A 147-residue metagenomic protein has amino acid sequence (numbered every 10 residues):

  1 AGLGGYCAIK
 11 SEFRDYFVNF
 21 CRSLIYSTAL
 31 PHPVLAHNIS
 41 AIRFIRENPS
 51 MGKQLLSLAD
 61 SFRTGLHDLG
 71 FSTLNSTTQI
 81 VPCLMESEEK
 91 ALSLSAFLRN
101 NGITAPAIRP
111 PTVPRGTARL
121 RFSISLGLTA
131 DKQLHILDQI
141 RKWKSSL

Functional and structural regions predicted by a protein language model:
A1-T77, E89: Active-site C-terminal subdomain of aminotransferase-like
G2-G4, T28, C83, A107-R109 (+2 more regions): Thr-Gly-centered strand-to-loop micro-motif
S11, S23, P110, L120-F122: Hydrophobic alpha-helical segments, especially transmembrane helices and their immediate juxtamembrane helical caps
N19, I103-P106: Short gly/ser/thr-rich secondary-structure transition/capping motifs
K53-F62, H67-N101, T112, T117 (+1 more regions): Conserved PLP-binding catalytic core of the aspartate aminotransferase-like
N100-T104, T112-L147: PLP-dependent enzyme catalytic core of the Aspartate aminotransferase-like
